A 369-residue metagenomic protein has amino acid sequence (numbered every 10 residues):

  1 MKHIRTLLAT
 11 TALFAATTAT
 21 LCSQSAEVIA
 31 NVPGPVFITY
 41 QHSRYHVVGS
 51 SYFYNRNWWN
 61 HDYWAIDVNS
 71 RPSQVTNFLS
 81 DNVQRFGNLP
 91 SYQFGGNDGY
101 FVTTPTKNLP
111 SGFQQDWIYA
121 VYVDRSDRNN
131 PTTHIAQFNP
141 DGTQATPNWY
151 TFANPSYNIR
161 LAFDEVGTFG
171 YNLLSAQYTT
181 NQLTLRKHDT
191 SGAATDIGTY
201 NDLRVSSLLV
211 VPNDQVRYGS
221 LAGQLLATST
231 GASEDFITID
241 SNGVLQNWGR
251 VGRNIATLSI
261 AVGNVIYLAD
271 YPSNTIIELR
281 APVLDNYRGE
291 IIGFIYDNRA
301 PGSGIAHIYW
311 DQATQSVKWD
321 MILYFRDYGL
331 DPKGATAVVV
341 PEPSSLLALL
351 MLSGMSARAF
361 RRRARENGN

Functional and structural regions predicted by a protein language model:
M1-L8: Bacterial N-terminal signal peptides that target proteins for export
R5, R362-R363: Basic polycationic patches enriched in arginine
T10-T18: Bacterial N-terminal signal peptides
T17, A26-V28, L347-A348: Intrinsically disordered, low-complexity serine/threonine-rich segments
A19-Q24, F360: Bacterial Sec-dependent signal peptides at the C-terminal "C-region" and cleavage site
Q24-V339: Sequence/structural signature of beta-propeller domains
E342-F360: A short, hydrophobic C-terminal helix/tail in secreted or cell-surface proteins
A364-N369: Short, charged juxtamembrane terminal tails flanking transmembrane helices
